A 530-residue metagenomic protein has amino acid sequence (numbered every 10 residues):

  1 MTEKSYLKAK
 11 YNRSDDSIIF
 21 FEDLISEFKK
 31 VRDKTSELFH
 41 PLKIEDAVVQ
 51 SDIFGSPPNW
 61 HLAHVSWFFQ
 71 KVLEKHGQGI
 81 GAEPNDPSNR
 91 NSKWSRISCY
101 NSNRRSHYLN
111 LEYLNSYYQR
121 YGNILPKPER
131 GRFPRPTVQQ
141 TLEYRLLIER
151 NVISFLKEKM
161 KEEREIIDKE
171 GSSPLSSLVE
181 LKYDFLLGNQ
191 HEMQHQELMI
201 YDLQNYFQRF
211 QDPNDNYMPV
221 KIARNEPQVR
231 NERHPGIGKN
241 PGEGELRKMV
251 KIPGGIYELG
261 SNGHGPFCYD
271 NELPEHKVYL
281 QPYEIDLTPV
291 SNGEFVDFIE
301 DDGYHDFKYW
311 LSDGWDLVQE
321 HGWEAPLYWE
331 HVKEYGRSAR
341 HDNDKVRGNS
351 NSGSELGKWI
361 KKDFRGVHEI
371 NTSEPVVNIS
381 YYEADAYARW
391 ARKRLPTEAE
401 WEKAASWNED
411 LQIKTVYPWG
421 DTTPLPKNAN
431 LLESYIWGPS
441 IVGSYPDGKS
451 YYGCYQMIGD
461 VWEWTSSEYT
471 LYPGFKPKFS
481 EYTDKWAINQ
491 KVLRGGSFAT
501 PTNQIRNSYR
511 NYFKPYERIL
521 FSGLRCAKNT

Functional and structural regions predicted by a protein language model:
T2-S56, W60-W67, K75-D86, K93-R164 (+10 more regions): Disulfide-stabilized, aromatic/cysteine-rich ligand-recognition loop
I53, S177-D184, N216-V220: Membrane-interfacial loop-to-helix junctions in multi-pass inner-membrane proteins
W60, W67-F68, W310, W329: Tryptophan-centric aromatic hotspots in well-structured domains and transmembrane helices
K75-G81, L156-I167, S261-G263, H331-G336 (+1 more regions): Short regulatory "switch" loops immediately downstream of catalytic or recognition motifs within protein catalytic
I80-N89, W94-C99, S106, I167-S177 (+2 more regions): Intrinsic disorder/low-complexity segments
R104-Y117, K221-E226, E245-R247, G322-W323: Short, mixed-charge aromatic SLiMs
G188, L198, D202-I222, E245-C268 (+3 more regions): Functional-site microenvironments in short loops/helix caps that host divalent-cation chemistry
